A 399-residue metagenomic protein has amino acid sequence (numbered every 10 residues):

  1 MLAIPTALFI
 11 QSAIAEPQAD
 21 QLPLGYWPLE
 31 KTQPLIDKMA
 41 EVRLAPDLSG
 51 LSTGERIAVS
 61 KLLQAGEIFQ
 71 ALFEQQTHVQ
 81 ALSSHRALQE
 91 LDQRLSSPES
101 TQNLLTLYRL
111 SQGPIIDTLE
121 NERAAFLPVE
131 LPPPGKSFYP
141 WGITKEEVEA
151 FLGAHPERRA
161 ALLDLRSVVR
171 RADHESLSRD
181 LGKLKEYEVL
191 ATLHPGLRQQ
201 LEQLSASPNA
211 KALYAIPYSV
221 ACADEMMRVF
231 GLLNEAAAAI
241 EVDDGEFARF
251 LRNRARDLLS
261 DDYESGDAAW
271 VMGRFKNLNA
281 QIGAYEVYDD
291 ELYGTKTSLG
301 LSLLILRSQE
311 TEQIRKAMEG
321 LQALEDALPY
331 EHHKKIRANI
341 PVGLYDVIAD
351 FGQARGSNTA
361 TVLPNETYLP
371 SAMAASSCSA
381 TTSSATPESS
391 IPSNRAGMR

Functional and structural regions predicted by a protein language model:
M1-F9: Bacterial N-terminal signal peptides
I4, E16, L22, G113 (+5 more regions): Intrinsic-disorder/low-complexity coil detector
L8-P17: Signal peptide processing junction and immediate N-terminal pro/mature segment of secreted/exported proteins
F9, F69, F73, F126 (+6 more regions): Phenylalanine-focused residue identity feature
P17-I115: N-terminal mature-domain "stem" immediately C-terminal to a signal peptide or N-terminal signal-anchor/transmembrane
L22, T32-S60, H155, V168-R399: Fold-level signature of zinc-dependent metallopeptidase catalytic domains
Q70, E74-H194: Solvent-exposed N-terminal domain segments of exported/luminal and surface proteins
